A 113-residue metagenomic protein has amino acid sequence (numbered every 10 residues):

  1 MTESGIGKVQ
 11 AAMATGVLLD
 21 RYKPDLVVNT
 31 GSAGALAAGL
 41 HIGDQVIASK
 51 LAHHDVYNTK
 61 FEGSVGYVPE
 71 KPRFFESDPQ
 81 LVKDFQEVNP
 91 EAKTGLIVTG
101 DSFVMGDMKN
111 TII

Functional and structural regions predicted by a protein language model:
M1-I113: Glycine-rich phosphate- or other oxyanion-binding loops that anchor nucleotides, phosphorylated ligands
